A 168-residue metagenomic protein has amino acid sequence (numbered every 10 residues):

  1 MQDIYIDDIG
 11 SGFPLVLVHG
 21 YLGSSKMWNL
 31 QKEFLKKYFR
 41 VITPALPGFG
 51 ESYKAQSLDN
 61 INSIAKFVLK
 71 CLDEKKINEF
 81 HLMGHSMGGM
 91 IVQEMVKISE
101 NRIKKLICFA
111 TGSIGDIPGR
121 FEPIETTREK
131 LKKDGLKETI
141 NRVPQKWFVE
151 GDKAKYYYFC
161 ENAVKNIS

Functional and structural regions predicted by a protein language model:
M1-L15, K36-R40, D73, I77-N78: Alpha/beta-hydrolase fold catalytic core
G20-L30, V41: Serine-hydrolase catalytic-loop signature spanning alpha/beta hydrolases and amidase-signature enzymes
L22, L46-G50, S113: Alpha/beta-hydrolase active-site loop signature
L30-K36, I42-M83: Active-site loop/oxyanion-hole signature of alpha/beta-hydrolase fold enzymes
G84-G88, V92: Gly/Ala-rich beta-loop-alpha elbow adjacent to hydrolase catalytic centers
Q93-I98, I103-D134, E138: Flexible "cap/lid" loop of the alpha/beta hydrolase fold
D116-E122, K133-S168: Conserved alpha/beta-hydrolase catalytic His-Asp/Glu region
